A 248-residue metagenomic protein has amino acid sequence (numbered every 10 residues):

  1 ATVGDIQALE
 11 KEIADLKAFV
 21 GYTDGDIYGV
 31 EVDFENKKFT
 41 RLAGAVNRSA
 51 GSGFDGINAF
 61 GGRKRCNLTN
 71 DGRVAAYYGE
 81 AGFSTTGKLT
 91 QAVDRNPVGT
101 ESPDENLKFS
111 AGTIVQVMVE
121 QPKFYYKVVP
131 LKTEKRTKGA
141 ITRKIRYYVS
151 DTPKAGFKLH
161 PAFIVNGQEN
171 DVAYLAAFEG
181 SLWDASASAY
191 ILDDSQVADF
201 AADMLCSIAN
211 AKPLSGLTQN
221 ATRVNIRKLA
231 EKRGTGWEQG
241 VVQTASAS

Functional and structural regions predicted by a protein language model:
A1-F19: A signal for long, low-complexity, Ser/Thr/Asn-enriched, surface-exposed stalk/shaft and domain-boundary segments
K11, Y126, G180: Residue-level marker of positions within ordered structural domains that often coincide with functionally constrained
L16-E120, Y126-V128, G234-A245: GGW-centered surface loops in extracellular recognition modules
V30, R143-Y147, L214: Generic detection of short hydrophobic beta-strand segments and adjacent strand-loop junctions
G44, P130-T133, A185-A187: Generic alpha-helix signal with a bias toward terminal, lower-confidence helices and secondary-structure junctions
K108-V115, T152-S248: Short aromatic-cysteine micro-motif
V117, P122-G167, G240: Carbohydrate-recognition beta-sandwich/jelly-roll modules in extracellular/periplasmic carbohydrate-active proteins
